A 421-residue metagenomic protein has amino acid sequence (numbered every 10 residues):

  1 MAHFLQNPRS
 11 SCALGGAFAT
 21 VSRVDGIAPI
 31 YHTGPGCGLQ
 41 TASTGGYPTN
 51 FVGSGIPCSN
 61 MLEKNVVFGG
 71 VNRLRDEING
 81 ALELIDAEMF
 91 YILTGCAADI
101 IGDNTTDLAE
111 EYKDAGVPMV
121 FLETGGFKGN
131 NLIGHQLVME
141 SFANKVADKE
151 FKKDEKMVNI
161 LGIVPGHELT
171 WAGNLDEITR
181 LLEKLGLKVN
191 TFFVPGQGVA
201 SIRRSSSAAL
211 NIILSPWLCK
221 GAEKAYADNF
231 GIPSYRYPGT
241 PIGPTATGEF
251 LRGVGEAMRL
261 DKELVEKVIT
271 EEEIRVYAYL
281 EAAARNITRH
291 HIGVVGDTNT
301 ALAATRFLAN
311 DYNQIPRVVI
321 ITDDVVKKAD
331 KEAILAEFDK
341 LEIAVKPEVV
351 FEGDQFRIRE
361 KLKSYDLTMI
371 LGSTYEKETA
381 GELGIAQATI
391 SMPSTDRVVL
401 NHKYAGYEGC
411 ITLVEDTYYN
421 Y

Functional and structural regions predicted by a protein language model:
M1-Y421: An N-terminal assembly and electron-transfer interface module characteristic of large anaerobic redox and radical
